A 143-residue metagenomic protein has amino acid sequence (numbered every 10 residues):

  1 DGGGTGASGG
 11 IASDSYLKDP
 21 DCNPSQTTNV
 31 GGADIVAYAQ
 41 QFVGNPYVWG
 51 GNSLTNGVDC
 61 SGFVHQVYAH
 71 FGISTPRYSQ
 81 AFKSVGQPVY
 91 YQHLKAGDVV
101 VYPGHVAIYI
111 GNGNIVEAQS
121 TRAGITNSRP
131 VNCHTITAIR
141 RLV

Functional and structural regions predicted by a protein language model:
D1-P46, H134-V143: Intrinsically disordered, low-complexity, Pro/Ser/Thr/Asn/Gly/Ala-rich spacer/linker segments adjacent to signal
S8, S13-S15, S25, S53 (+7 more regions): Generic serine detector
C22, P46-Y47, D98, R122: A near-ubiquitous, low-amplitude feature marking generic local secondary-structure context
G31, D59, V131: Short acidic-hydrophobic sequence patches enriched in Asp/Glu that either
Y38-A96: Catalytic cysteine-centered active-site loop
Q66-A69, Q119-T121, H134-T137: Short, low-complexity, polar/charged sequence segments that are solvent-exposed and flexible
I73-N132: ...with weaker cross-activation on analogous glycine-rich loops/strands in unrelated enzymes
